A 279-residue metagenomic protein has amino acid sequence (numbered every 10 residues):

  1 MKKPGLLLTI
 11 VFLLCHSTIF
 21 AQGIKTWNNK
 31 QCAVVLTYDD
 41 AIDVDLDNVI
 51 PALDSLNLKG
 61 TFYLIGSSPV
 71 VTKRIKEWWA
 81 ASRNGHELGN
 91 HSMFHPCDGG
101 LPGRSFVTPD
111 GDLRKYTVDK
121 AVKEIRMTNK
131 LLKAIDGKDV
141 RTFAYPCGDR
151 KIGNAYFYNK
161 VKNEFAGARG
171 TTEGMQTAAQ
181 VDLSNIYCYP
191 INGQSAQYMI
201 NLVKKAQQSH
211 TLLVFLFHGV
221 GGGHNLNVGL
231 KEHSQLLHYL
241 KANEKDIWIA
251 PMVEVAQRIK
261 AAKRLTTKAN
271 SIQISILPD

Functional and structural regions predicted by a protein language model:
M1-T26: Bacterial Sec-dependent N-terminal signal peptides
Q22-L46: Boundary/entry segment of secreted carbohydrate-active catalytic domains
I24-T26, G60, P69-V70, K133 (+4 more regions): C-terminal domain-boundary segment and adjacent tail
C32-A33, D54-G153, N163-E164, T171-I186 (+1 more regions): Metal-dependent polysaccharide deacetylase catalytic core of the NodB/CE4 family, i.e., the active-site-bearing domain
L36-T37, L88, W248: Residue-level marker for buried hydrophobic side chains located in beta-strands that build the well-ordered beta-sheet
Y38-A41, S92, G219, M252: Active-site metal-binding loops of divalent metal-dependent hydrolases
D40-V44, K115-K123, I152, G193 (+1 more regions): Soluble non-cytosolic domains of exported or imported proteins
L46, I50, I75-W79, V122-N129 (+3 more regions): Generic structural signal for well-ordered alpha-helices, preferentially at hydrophobic/aromatic core positions
